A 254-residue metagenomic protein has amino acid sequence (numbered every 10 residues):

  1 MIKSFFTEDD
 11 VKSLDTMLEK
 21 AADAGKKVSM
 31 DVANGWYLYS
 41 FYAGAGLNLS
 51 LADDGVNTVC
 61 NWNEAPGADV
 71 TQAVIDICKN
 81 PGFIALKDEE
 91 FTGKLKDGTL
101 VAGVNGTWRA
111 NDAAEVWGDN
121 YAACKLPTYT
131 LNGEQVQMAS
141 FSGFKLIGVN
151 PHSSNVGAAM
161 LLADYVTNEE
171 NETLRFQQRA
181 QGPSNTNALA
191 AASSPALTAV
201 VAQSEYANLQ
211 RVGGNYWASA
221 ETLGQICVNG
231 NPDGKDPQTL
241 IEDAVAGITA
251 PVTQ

Functional and structural regions predicted by a protein language model:
M1-V11, H152-A159: Short helix-loop capping/hinge motifs at secondary-structure junctions, enriched in acidic/polar residues
D9, N48-D69, T128-M138: Short, solvent-exposed loop/beta-turn-alpha elements that line the ligand-binding surface or hinge of extracytoplasmic
D15-V59, L100-A102: Extracytoplasmic/periplasmic solute-binding protein
L18-A21, V56-K87: Glycine-centered hinge/linker elements that transmit conformational signals in sensory and ligand-binding systems
L18-A24, E89-G103, D112, P232-D233: Short helices/loops that flank or line small-molecule/ion binding pockets
V101-G106, A122-C124: Paired acidic/hydrophobic, glycine-rich loop segments that form the ligand-binding mouth/hinge of periplasmic-binding
E115-Q178: Extracytoplasmic/periplasmic substrate-recognition and gating elements
F141, Q178-G182, P195-Q254: C-terminal capping/gating helix-and-loop segments adjacent to ligand/active sites or protein-protein/ligand interfaces
